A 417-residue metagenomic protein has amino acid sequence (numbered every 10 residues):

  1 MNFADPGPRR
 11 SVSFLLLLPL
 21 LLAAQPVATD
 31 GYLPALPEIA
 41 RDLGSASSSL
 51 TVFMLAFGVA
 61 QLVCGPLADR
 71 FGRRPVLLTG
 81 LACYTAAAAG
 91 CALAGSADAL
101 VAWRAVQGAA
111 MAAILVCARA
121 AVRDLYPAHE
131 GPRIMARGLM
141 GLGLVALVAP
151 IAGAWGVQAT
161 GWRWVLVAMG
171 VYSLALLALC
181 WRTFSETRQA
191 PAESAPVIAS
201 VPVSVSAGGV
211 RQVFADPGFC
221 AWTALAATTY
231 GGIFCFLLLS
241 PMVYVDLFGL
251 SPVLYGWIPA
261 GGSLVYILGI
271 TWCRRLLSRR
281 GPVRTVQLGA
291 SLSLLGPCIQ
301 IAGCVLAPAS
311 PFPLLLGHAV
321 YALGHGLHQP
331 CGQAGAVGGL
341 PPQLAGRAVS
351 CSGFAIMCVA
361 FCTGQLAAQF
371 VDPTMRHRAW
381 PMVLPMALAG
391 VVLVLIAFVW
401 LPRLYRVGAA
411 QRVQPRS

Functional and structural regions predicted by a protein language model:
N2-G7, R188-T223: Juxtamembrane intracellular "pre-TM" segments in multi-pass secondary transporters
V59-A97: Conserved MFS/SLC helix-loop-helix module at the cytosolic interface between two early adjacent transmembrane helices
G72, L93-A99, A110, G249 (+1 more regions): Helix-breaking motifs and short loop linkers at transmembrane-helix boundaries and internal kinks in secondary membrane
C83, A87-G90, D98-Q107, F312-V320: Paired small-residue
W103-G143: Cytoplasmic helix-loop-helix junction between adjacent transmembrane helices in 12-TM secondary transporters
A128-E130, A136-R182: Helix-loop-helix hairpin linking two adjacent transmembrane segments in secondary transporters
G335-R376: A late C-terminal transmembrane helix in Major Facilitator Superfamily
